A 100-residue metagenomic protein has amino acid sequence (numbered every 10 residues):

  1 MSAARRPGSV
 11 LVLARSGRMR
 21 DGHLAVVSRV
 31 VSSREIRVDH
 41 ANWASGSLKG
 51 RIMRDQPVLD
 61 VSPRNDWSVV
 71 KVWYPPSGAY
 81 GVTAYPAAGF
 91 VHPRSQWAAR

Functional and structural regions predicted by a protein language model:
M1-S45: ...with weaker cross-activation on analogous glycine-rich loops/strands in unrelated enzymes
S32-R100: Aromatic- and glycine-rich peptidoglycan recognition patches
